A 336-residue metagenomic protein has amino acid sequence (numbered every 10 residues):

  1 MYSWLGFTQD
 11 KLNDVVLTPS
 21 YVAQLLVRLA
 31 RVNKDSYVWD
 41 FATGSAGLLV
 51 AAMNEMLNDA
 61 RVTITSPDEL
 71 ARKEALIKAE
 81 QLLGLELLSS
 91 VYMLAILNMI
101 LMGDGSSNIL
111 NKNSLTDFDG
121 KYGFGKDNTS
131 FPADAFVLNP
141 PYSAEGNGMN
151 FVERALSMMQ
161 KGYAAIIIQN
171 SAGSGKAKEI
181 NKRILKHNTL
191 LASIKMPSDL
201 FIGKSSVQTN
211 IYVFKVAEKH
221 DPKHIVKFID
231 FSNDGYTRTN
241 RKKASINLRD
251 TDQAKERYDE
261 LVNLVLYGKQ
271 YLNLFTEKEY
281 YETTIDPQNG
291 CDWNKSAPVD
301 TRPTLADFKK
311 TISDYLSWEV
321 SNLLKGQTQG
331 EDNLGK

Functional and structural regions predicted by a protein language model:
M1-G6: Long recognition/docking surfaces used for binding and targeting
Q9: Nucleotide 5′-phosphate-binding alpha/beta core
L12-L138, E145, G162, N170-S171: Conserved S-adenosyl-L-methionine
D117, G123-F124, N128-K336: A conserved structural/catalytic subdomain of Rossmann-like adenosyl-cofactor enzymes
